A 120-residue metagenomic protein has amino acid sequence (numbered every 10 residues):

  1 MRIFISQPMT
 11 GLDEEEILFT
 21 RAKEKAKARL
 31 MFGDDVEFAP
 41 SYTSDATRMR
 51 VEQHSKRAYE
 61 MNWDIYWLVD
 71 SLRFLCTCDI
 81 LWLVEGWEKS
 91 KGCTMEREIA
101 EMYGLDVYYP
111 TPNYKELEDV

Functional and structural regions predicted by a protein language model:
M1-V120: Conserved catalytic or regulatory cores that recognize and/or transform ribose-phosphate-containing ligands
